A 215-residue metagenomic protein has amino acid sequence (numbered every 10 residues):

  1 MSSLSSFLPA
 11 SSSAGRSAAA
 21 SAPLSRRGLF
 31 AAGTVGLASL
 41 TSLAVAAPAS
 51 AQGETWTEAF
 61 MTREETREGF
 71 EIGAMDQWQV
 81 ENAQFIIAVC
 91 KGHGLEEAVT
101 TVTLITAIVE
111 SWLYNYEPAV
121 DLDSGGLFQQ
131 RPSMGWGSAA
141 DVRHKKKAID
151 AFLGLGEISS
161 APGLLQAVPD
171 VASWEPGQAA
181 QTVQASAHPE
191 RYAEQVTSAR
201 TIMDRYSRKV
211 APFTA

Functional and structural regions predicted by a protein language model:
M1-L24, G33-S42, A49: N-terminal secretory signal peptides
L43-E58: C-terminal segment of N-terminal export signals and the immediately downstream linker at the start of the mature
T57, E65-W78, S111-P176, A180-A185: Peptidoglycan-targeting cell-wall enzymes and recognition modules
E58, R63-I108, W112, K209: Export/targeting segments at the very N-terminus of extracytoplasmic proteins
V80-I87, T100-T103, K146-L153, G177-A180 (+2 more regions): Extracytoplasmic/secreted envelope proteins and their assembly/folding machinery, especially bacterial periplasmic
C90-E97, A107-E117, F152-S160, A187-R191 (+1 more regions): Sec/Tat-exported extracytoplasmic proteins
V171-A211: A charged, solvent-exposed segment within the mature domains of Sec-exported extracytoplasmic proteins
T214: Active-site lining segments of carbohydrate-active enzymes
